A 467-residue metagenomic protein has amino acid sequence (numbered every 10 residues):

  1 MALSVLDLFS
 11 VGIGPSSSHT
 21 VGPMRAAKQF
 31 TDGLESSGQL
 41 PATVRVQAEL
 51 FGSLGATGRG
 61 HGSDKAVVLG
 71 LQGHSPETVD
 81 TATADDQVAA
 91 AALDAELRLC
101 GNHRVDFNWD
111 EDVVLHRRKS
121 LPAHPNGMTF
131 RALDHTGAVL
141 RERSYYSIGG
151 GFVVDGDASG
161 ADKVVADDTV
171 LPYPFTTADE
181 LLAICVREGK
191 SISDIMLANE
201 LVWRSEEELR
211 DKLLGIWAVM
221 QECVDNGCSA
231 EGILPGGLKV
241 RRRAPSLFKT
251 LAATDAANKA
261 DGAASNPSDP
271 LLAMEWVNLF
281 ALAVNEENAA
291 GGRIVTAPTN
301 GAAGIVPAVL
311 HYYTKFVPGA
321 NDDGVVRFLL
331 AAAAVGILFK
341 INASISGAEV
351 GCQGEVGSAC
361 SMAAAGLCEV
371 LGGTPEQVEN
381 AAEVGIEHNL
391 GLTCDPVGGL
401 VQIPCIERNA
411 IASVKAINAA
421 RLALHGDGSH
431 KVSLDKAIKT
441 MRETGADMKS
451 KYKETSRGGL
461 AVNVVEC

Functional and structural regions predicted by a protein language model:
M1-G14, S37: An N-terminal structural lobe/cap that precedes and organizes the functional/catalytic core across diverse proteins
F9-A27, A290-V309, C352-S361: Conserved phosphate/anionic-ligand binding catalytic regions in large, soluble enzymes, centered on
S18-E35, P307-G319, A364-G372: Alpha-helical support elements that line or immediately flank enzyme active sites and cofactor-binding pockets
R45-G58, A90-R98, L330-N342, E383-P396 (+1 more regions): Short, mixed-charge aromatic SLiMs
P76-A263: C-terminal regulatory domains involved in ligand/effector binding and gene-expression control
E206-G351, G459-C467: Accessory "access/gating" subregions that flank catalytic or transport cores
A320, A331, I337-N409, L422-K431: Hydrophobic alpha-helical bundle architecture
K431-C467: Extended hydrophobic packing segments that form well-structured cores
